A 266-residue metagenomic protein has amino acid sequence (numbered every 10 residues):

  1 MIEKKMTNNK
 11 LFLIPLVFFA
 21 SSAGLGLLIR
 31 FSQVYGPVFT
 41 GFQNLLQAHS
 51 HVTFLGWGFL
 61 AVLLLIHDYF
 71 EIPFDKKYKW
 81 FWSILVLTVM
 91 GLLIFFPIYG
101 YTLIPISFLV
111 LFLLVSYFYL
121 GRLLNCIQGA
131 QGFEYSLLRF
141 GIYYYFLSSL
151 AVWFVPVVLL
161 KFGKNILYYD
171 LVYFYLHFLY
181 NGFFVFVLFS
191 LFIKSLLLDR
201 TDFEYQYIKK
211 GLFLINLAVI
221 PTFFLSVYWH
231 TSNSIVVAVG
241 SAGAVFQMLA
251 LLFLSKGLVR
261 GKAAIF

Functional and structural regions predicted by a protein language model:
I2-F266: Hydrophobic alpha-helical transmembrane segments of multi-pass integral membrane proteins
